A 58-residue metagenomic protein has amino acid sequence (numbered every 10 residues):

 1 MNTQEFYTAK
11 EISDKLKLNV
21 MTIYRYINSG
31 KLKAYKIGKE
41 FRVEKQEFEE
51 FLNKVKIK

Functional and structural regions predicted by a protein language model:
M1-T22: Polyanion-binding surface elements
T3-Q4, K54-K58: Short hydrophobic/aromatic patches at helix-to-coil boundaries
A9, K33-V55: Short helix-start
L16-F41: Major-groove DNA-recognition helix of helix-turn-helix-type DNA-binding domains
M21-T22, I27, E47, V55-I57: Alpha-helix boundary/interfacial micro-motifs
